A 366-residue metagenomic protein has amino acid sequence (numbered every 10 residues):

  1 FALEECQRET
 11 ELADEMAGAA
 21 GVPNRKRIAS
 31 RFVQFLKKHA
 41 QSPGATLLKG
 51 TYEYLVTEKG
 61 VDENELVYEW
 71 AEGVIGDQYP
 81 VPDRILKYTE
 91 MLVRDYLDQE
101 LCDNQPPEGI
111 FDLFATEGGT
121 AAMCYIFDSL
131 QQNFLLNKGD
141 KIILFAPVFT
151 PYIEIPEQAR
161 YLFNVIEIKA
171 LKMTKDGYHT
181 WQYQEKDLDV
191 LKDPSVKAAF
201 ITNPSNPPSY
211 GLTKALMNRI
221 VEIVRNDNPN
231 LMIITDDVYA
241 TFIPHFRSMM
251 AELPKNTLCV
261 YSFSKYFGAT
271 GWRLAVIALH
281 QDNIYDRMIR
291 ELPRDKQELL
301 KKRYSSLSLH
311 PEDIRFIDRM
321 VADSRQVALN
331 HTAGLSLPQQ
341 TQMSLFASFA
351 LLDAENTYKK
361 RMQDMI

Functional and structural regions predicted by a protein language model:
F1-Q34: N-terminal low-complexity, Ser/Thr- and acidic-residue-enriched intrinsically disordered segments
R27, R31-N228, A240-P254, L258: Conserved core of the PLP fold type I
D77-V81, R290-P293, R303-I366: Structural signature of PLP-dependent enzymes
E117-A121, A269, L337: Short, conserved micro-motifs enriched in small and acidic residues
D236-D237: Walker B catalytic acidic pair
M250-S305, L309: Active-site PLP attachment segment
